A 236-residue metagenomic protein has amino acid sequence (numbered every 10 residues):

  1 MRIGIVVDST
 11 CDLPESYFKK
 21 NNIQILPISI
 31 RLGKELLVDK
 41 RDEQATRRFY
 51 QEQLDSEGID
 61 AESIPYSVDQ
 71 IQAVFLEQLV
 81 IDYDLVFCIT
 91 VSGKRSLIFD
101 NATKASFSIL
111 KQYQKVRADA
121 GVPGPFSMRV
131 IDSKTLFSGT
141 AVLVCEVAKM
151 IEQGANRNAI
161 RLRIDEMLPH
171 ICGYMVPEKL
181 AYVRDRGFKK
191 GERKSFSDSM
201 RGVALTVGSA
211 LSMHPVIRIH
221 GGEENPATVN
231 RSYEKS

Functional and structural regions predicted by a protein language model:
I3-E77: N-terminal glycine-rich anion-binding loop in soluble enzyme alpha/beta folds
G4, L85-F87: Structural motif
T10-C11, V91, S133-T135: Short, ordered loop/turn segments at secondary-structure junctions
E15-F18, S96, K104-F107, R129 (+2 more regions): Mixed-charge interfacial surface used for oligomerization/domain docking and macromolecular partner engagement
Y17, V116-G124: Short, conserved catalytic or adaptor-binding loops enriched in Gly and charged residues
I25, M128-V130: Generic structural signal for residues in well-ordered beta-strands
Q78-L85: Glycine-rich phosphate-binding loop signature in dinucleotide/nucleotide-binding domains
T90-A118: Short Gly/Thr/Asp-enriched flexible loops that form oxyanion-binding sites at enzyme active sites
